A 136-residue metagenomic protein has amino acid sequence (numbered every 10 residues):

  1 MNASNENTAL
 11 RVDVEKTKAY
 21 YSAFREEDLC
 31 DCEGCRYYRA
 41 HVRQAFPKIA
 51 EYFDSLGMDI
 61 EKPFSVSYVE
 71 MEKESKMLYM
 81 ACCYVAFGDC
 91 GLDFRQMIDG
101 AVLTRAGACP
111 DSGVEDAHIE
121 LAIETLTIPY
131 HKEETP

Functional and structural regions predicted by a protein language model:
N2-R43: Long, hydrophobic N-terminal alpha-helical segment
L10-V12, C83, Q96, A117 (+1 more regions): Residue-level marker of intrinsically disordered, low-complexity segments enriched for small/polar residues
D28-Y79: Short, well-structured hydrophobic secondary-structure segments
E33, F87, A122: Residues in well-ordered beta-strands of folded domains
Y37, S65, G91-D93, L126-E133: Generic "edge-of-domain/loop-turn" microfeature
I60-E115: Amphipathic protein-protein interaction modules
A106-P136: Glycine-rich, aromatic-bearing surface loops/beta-hairpins
